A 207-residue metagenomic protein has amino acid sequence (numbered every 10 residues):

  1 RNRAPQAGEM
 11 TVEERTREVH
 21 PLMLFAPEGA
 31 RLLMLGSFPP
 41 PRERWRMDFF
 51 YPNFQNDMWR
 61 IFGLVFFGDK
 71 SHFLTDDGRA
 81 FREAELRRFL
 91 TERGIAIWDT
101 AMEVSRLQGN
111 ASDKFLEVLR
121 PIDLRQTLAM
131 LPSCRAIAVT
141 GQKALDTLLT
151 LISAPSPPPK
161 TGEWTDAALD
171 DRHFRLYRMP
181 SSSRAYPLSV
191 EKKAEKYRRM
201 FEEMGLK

Functional and structural regions predicted by a protein language model:
N2-G29, P40-R42, P52-F54, Q108-R125 (+1 more regions): C-terminal capping/extension of enzyme domains
F25, L86-L90, A129-M130: Short, conserved, surface-exposed binding loops centered on an aromatic residue
R31-L32, A136: Structural motif
L33-L35, I95-D99, L176-Y177: Short hydrophobic-aromatic micro-motifs
S37-F38, V139-A144, S181: Short, well-ordered beta-to-alpha junction loops that form the rim of enzyme active sites and present histidine/acidic
E43-L116: Short, surface-exposed acidic-centric catalytic microdomains
E92-L151: Internal catalytic-core helix/loop-beta-alpha segment that presents or stabilizes conserved functional determinants
